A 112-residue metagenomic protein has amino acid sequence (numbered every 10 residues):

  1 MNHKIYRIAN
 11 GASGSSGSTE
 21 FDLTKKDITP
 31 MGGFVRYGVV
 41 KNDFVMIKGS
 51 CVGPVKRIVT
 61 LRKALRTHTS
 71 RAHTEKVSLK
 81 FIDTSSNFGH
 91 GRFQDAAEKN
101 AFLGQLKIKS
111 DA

Functional and structural regions predicted by a protein language model:
M1-A112: Low-complexity, rRNA-contacting terminal tracts
